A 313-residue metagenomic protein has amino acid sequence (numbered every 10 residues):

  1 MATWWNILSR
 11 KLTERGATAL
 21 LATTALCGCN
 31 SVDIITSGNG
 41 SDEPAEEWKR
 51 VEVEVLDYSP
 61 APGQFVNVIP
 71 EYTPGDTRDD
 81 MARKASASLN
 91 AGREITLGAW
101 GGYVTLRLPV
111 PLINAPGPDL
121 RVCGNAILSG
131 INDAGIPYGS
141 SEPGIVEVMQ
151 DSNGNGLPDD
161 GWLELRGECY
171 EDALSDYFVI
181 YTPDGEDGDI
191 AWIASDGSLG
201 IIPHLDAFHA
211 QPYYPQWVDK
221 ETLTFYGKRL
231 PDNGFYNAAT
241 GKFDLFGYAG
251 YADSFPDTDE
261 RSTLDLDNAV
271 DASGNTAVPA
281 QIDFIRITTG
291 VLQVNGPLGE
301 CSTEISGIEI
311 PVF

Functional and structural regions predicted by a protein language model:
T3-A17: Bacterial N-terminal signal peptides that target proteins for export
L26-G28: C-terminal motif of bacterial Sec signal peptides marking the signal peptidase cleavage site
N30-D33: Bacterial signal peptide processing site
I35-G144, R166-F313: A domain-level signal for the mature, folded cores of soluble proteins
N132-P137, S152-G161: Acidic, glycine-anchored loop motifs typical of Ca2+
E147-D151: Predominantly extracellular/luminal cell-surface or secreted proteins
